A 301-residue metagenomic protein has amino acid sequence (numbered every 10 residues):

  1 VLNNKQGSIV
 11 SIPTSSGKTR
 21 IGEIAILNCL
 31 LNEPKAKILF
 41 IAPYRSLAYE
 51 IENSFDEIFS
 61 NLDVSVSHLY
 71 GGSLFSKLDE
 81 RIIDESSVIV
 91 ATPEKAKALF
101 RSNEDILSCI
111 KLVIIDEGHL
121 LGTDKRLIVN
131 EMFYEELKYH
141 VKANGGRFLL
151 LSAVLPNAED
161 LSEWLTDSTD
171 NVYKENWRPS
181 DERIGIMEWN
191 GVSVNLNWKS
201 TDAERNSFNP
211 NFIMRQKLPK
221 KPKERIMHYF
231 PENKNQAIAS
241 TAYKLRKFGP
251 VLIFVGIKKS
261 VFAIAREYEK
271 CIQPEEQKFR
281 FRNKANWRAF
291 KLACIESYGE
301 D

Functional and structural regions predicted by a protein language model:
L2-Q6, T19-P34, S54-D56, E135-H140: Walker A/P-loop NTP-binding motif
N4-V10, K35-I38, S86-S87, G146-R147 (+1 more regions): Pre-Walker A (Motif I) flank of P-loop NTPase domains
S16, L27-I51, Y139-G145: Conserved SF1/SF2 helicase motif Ia
K37-A42, A48-S73, A239, L252-D301: Conserved C-terminal RecA-like helicase domain
S46-L47, A98, E117-T123, N157 (+1 more regions): Residues immediately C-terminal
G72-V90, D301: Conserved motor-coupling elements within RecA-like helicase/translocase cores
I89, P93-K97, N103-F148: SF2 helicase catalytic motif II
E135, R147-Y268: Conserved interdomain linker/interface between the two RecA-like ATPase lobes of SF2 helicase motors
